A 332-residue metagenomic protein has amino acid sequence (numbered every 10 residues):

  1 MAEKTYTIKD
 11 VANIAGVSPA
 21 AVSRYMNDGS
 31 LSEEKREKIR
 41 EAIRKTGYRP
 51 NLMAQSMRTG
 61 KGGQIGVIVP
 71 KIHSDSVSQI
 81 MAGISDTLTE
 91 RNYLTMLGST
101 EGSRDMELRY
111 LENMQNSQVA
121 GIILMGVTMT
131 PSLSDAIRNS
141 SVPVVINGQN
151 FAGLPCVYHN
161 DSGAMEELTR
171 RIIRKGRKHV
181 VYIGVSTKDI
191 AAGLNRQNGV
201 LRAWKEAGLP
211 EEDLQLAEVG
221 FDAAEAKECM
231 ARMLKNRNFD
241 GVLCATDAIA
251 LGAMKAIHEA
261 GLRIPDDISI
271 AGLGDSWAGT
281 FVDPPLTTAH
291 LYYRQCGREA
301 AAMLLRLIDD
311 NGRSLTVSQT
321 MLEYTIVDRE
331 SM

Functional and structural regions predicted by a protein language model:
M1-G63: N-terminal helix-turn-helix DNA-binding module of bacterial transcription factors
P19-S23, R58-H73, H179-S186: Short beta-strand segments enriched in small/hydrophobic residues
E37, Y48-G121, L194, N198-L201: Amphipathic helical "hinge" segments at domain boundaries
V69-Q79, L97-M106, V157-E167, I183-C229 (+4 more regions): Hinge/beta->alpha junction and helix N-cap segments in small-molecule ligand-binding domains
M125-R170, R174, T187, A248 (+1 more regions): Flexible loop/hinge segments that line or gate small-molecule binding clefts
H179, E211-L214, R263-S269: Short acidic capping loops at alpha-helix termini that bridge into adjacent secondary structure
A231, K235-M332: Flexible loop/turn connectors
